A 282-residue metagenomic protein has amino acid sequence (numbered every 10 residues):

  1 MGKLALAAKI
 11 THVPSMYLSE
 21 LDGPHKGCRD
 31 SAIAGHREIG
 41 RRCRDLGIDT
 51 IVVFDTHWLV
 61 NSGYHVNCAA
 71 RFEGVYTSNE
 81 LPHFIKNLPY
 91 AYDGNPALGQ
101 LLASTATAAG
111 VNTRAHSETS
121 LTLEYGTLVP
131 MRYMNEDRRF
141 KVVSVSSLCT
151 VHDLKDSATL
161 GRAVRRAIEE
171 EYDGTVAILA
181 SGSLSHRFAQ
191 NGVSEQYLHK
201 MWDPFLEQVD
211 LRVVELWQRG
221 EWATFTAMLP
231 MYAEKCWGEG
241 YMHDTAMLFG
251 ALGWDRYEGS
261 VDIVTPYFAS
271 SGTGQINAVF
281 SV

Functional and structural regions predicted by a protein language model:
M1-D49, N61-T159, E170, N191-V282: Flexible, D/E/H-enriched segments
K9-V13, D55-H57, G182: Short loop/turn segments at strand-loop or loop-helix junctions that form parts of catalytic or ligand-binding pockets
D49-D55, G174-L184, L248: Beta-strand elements within well-structured catalytic alpha/beta cores of enzymes that handle phosphate/sulfate esters
R162-V176: Non-transmembrane, aqueous-exposed alpha-helical and coiled segments at domain scale
L184-Q190: Short, conserved secondary-structure transition motifs
